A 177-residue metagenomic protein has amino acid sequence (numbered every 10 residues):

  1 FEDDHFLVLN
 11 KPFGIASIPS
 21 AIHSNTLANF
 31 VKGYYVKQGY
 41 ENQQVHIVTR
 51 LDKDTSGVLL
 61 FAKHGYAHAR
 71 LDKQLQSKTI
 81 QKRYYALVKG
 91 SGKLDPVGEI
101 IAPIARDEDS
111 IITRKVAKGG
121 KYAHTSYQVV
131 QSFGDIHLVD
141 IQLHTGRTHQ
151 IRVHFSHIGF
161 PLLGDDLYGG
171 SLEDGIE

Functional and structural regions predicted by a protein language model:
F1-E177: RNA pseudouridine synthases
